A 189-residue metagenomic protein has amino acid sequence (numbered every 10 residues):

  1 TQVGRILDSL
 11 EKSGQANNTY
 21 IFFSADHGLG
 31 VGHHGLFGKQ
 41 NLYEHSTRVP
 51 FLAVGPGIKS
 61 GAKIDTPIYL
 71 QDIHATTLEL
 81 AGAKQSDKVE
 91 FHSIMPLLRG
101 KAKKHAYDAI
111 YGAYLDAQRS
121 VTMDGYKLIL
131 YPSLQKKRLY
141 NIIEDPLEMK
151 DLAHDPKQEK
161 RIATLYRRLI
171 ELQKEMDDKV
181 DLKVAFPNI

Functional and structural regions predicted by a protein language model:
T1-S9: Active-site neighborhood of glycoside hydrolase catalytic domains
V3, Y20-A25, F51-A53, I73-L78 (+1 more regions): Beta-strand elements within well-structured catalytic alpha/beta cores of enzymes that handle phosphate/sulfate esters
D8-K59, Y69, R119: Histidine-centered active-site microenvironments of extracellular/periplasmic hydrolases and transferases
H27-H33, K59, T66-I142, L147 (+3 more regions): C-terminal cap/loop subdomain of S1 sulfatases and analogous C-terminal strand-loop tails that border
H33, D151-H154: Phosphate-coordinating loops and pocket residues in cytosolic domains that bind phosphorylated ligands
N41, I162-A163: Short, composition-biased linear "edge" segments at structural boundaries
A62-T66, A153-H154: Short, solvent-exposed loop/turn segments at secondary-structure boundaries
